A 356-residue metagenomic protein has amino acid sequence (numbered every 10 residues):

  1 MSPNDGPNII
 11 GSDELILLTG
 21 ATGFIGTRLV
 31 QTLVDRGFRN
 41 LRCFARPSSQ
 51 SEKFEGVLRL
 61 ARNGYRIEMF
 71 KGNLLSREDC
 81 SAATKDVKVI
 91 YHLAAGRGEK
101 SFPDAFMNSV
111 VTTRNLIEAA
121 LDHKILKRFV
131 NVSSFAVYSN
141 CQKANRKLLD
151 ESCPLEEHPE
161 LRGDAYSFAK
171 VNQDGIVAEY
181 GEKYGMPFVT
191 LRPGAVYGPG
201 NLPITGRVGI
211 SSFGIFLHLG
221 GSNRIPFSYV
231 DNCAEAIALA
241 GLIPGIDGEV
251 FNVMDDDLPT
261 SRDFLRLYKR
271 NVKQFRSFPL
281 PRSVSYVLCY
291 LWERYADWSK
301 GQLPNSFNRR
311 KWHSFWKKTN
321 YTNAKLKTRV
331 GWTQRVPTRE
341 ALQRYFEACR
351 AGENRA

Functional and structural regions predicted by a protein language model:
S2-D5, L15, Y321-R329, T333-A356: Amphipathic terminal alpha-helices
E14-R36: N-terminal Rossmann NAD(P)H-binding glycine-rich loop of SDR-like oxidoreductase domains
Y65-V111, L121, N140: NAD(P)H-binding glycine-rich loop region in Rossmannoid oxidoreductase-like domains and their noncatalytic homologs
N115-A165: Conserved Rossmann-fold NAD(P)-dependent oxidoreductase catalytic core, especially the SDR/UDP-sugar
A144, G181-N232, Y268: NAD(P)-dependent short-chain dehydrogenase/reductase
E160-V189: Active-site Tyr-X1-5-Lys
V171, Y184-M186, Y197-R207, L239-F251 (+1 more regions): Glycine/proline-rich active-site loop of Rossmann-fold NAD(P)-dependent oxidoreductases
L239-F307, N323, Q343-F346, N354: Mid/C-terminal beta-alpha module of Rossmann-like enzyme folds, strongest in SDR-family dehydrogenases/epimerases
